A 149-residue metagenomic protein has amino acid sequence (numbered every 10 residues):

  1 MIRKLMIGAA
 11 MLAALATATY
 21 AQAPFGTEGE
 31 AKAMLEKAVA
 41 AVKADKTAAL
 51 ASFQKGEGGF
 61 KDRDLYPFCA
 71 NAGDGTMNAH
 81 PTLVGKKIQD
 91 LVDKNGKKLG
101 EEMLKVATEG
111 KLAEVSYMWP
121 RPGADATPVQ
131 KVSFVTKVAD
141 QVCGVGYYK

Functional and structural regions predicted by a protein language model:
I2-K149: N-terminal membrane-sensor/transducer module of prokaryotic signaling receptors
